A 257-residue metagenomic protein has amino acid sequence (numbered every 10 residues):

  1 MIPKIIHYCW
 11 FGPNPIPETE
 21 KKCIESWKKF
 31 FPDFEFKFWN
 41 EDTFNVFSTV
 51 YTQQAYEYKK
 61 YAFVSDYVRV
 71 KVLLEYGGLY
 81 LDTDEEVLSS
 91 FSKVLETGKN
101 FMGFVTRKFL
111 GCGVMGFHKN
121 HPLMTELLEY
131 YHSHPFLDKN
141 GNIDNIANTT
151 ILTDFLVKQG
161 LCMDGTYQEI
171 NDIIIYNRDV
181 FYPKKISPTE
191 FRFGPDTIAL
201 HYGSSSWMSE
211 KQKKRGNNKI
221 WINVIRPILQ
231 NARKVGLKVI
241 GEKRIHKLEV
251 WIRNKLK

Functional and structural regions predicted by a protein language model:
M1-S65, L81-K257: Glycosyltransferase-associated regions of secretory-pathway enzymes, highlighting luminal stem/catalytic domains
Y67-G78: Small-residue hinge/turn detector
